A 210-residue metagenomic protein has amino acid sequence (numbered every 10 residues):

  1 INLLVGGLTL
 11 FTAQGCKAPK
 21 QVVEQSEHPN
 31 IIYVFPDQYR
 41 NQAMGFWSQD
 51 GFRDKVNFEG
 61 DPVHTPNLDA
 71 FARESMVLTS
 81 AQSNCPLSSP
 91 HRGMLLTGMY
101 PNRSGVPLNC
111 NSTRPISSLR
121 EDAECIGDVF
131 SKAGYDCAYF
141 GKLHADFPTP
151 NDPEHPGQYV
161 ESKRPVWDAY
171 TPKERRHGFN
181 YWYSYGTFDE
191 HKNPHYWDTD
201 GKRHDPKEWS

Functional and structural regions predicted by a protein language model:
I1-L10, C16-S210: Formylglycine-dependent sulfatase
